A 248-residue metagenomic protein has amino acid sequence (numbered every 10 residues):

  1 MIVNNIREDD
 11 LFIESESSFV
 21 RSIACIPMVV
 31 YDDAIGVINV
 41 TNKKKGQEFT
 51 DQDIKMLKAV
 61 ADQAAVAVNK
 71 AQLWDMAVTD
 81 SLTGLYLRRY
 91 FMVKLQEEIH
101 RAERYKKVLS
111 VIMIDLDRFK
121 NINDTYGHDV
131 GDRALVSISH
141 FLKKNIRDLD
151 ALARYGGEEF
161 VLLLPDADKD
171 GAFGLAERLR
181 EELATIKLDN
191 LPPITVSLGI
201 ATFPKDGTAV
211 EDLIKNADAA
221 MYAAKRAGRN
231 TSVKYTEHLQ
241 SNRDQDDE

Functional and structural regions predicted by a protein language model:
I2-S22, K44: Signal-transducing coupling segments at domain and membrane junctions
R21-V29: A short, aliphatic-rich beta-strand micro-motif
K58-A65: Allosteric cytosolic regulatory segments
D75-V93, I114-H128, V136: Conserved nucleotide-binding and Mg2+-coordinating catalytic segments in signaling enzymes
K94-Y126, S139-L142, A153: Active-site-proximal structural segments of metal-dependent nucleotidyl cyclase/transferase enzymes
V130-A151, E159: Active-site-proximal alpha-helical element of nucleotidyl cyclase-like catalytic domains and analogous helices
A151-R154, P192: A short pre-motif secondary-structure segment
F173, F203-E248: Catalytic-core segments of nucleotide cyclases and related cyclic-nucleotide turnover enzymes
